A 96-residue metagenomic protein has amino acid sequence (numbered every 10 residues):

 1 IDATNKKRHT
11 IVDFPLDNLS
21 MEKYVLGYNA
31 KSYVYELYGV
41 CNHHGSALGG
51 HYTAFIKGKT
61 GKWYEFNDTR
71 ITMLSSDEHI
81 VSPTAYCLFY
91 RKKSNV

Functional and structural regions predicted by a protein language model:
I1-V96: Exposed substrate/partner-binding surface patches
